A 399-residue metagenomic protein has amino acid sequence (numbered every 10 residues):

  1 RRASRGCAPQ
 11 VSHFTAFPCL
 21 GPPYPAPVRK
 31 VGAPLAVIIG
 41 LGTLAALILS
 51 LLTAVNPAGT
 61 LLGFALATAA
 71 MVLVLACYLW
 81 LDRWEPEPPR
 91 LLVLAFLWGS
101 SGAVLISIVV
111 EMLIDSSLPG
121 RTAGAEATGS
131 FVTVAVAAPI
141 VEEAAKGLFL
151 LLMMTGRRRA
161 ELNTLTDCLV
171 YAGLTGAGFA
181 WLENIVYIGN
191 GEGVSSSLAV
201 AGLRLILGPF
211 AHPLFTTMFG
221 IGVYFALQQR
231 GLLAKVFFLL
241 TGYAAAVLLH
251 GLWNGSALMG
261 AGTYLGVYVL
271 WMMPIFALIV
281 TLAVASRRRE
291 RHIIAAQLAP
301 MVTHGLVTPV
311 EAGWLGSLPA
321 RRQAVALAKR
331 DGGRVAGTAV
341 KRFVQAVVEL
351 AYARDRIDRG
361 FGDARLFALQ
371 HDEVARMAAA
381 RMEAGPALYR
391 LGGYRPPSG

Functional and structural regions predicted by a protein language model:
R5-C7, V11-G399: Hydrophobic alpha-helical segments at protein termini of multi-pass membrane proteins
